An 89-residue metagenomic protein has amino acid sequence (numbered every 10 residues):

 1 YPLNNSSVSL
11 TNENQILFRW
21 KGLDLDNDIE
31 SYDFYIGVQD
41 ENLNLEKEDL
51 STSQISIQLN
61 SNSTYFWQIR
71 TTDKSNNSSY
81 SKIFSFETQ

Functional and structural regions predicted by a protein language model:
Y1-L10: Short, compositionally biased P/S/T/A/G/V-rich stretches that sit at domain boundaries
L10-I16, L23-D40, Y80-S81: Solvent-exposed loop/turn segments flanking beta-strands in beta-repeat/beta-sandwich domains
N12-N14, S51, S63: Residue-level preference for beta-strand/loop junctions
L45-S51: Short beta-strand segments within Ig-like beta-sandwich modules, predominantly Fibronectin type-III
S56-T64: Surface-exposed, short loops/turns at beta-strand junctions within beta-sandwich domains
R70-K74: Beta-strand-rich extracellular modules
S75-T88: Extracellular fibronectin type III
